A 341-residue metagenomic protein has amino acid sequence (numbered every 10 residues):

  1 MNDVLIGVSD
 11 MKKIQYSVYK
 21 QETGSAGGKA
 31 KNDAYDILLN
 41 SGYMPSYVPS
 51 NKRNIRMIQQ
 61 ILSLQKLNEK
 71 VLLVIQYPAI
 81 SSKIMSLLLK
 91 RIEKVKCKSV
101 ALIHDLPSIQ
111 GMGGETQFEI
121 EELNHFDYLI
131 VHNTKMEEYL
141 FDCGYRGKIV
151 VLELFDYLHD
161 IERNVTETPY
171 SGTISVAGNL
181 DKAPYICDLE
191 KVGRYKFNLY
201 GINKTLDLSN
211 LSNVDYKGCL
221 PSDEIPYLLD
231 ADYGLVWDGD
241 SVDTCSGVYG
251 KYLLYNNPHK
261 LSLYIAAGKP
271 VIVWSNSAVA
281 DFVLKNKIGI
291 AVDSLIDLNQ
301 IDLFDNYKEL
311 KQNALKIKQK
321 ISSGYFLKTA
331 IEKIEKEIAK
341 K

Functional and structural regions predicted by a protein language model:
M1-L88, I92-K98, I109, G113 (+2 more regions): N-terminal pre-catalytic "stem/leader" segment of glycosyltransferase-like enzymes
I80, K135-E137, D181-K182, V271 (+2 more regions): Alpha-helix capping/helix-boundary segments
R91-K96, G113-L129: Membrane-proximal helix-turn-helix segments that form the acceptor-binding/catalytic region of lipid-linked
G111-G114, H125-I149: A short, active-site helix/loop in glycosyltransferases that binds the activated sugar's phosphate group
Y157-D230: Conserved catalytic-core segment of nucleotide-activated headgroup transferases in glycan assembly
L228-A267, V273-N276, A280-D281: Nucleotide-sugar-dependent
N286-D293: A short acidic/histidine/glycine-rich donor-binding loop in glycosyltransferase catalytic cores
D293-K341: A charged, aromatic-enriched C-terminal amphipathic alpha-helix characteristic of glycosyltransferases across folds
